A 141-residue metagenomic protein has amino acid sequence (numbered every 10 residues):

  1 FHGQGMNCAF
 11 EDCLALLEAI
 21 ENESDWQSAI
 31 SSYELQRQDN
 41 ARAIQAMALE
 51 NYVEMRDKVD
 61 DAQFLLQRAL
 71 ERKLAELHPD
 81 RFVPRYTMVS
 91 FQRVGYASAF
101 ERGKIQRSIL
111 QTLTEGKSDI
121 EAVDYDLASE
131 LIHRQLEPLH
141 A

Functional and structural regions predicted by a protein language model:
F1-N7, D39, Y52: Glycine-rich phosphate/pyrophosphate-binding beta-alpha loops
H2-A19: A short alpha/beta connector and helix-capping loop motif
L17-A141: C-terminal helical "tail/cap" subdomain of flavin- and related membrane-associated enzymes
